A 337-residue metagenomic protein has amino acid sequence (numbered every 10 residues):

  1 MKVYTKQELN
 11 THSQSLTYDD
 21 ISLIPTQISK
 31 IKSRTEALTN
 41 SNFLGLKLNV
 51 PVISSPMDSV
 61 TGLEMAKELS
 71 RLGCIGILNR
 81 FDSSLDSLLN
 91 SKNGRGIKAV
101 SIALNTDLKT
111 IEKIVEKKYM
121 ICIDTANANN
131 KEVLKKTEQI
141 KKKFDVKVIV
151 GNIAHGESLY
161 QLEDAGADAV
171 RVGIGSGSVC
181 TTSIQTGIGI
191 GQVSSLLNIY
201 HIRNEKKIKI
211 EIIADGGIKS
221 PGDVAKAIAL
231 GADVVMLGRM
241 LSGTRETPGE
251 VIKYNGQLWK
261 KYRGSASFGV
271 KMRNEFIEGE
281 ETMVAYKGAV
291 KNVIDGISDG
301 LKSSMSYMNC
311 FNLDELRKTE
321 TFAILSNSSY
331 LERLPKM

Functional and structural regions predicted by a protein language model:
M1-E211, L241-T244: Active-site entrance/lid segments in N-terminal catalytic domains of soluble metabolic enzymes
M1-S29, A165, G187-A214, I218-M337: Alpha/beta catalytic cores of nucleotide-metabolism and tRNA/nucleoside-modifying enzymes
